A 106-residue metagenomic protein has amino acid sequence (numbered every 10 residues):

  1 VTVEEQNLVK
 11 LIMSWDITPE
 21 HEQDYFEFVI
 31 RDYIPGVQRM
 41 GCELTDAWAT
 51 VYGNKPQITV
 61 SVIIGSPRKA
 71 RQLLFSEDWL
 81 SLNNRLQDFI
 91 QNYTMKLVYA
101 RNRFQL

Functional and structural regions predicted by a protein language model:
V1-N7, E43-T59, L82-L106: Glycine-rich beta-strand-turn "strand-cap" elements at beta-sheet edges
T2-E4, H21-E22, I34, W48-V51 (+1 more regions): Intrinsically disordered, low-complexity segments enriched in polar/charged residues with Gly/Pro, especially when
V9-D16, T45-E77: Short, well-ordered beta-strand segments in beta-rich or mixed alpha/beta enzyme and ligand-binding folds
D16-F28: Short, surface-exposed ligand-recognition loops at beta-strand->loop->(often short) alpha-helix junctions that present
H21, R68-A70, R103: Residue-level signal for secondary-structure boundary sites
R31-L44, I63-V98: An amphipathic, aromatic/His-enriched active-site/gating alpha helix that lines ligand/cofactor pockets
